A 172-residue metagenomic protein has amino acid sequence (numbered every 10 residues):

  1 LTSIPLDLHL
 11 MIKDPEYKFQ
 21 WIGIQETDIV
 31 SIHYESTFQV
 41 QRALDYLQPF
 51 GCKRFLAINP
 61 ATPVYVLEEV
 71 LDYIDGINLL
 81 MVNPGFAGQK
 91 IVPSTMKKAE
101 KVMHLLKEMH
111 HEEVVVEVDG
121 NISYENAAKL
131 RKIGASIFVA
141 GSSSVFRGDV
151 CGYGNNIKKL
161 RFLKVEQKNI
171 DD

Functional and structural regions predicted by a protein language model:
L1-L8, Y46-F55, N59, T95-V116 (+1 more regions): Alpha-helix-loop-beta-strand connector modules within alpha/beta enzyme cores
L1-Y46: N-terminal active-site wall of soluble small-molecule enzyme domains
L6-L10, D28-I32, R54-I58, I77-L79 (+2 more regions): Hydrophobic faces of well-ordered beta-strands that scaffold small-molecule active sites in alpha/beta enzyme cores
M11-P15, E35, N59-A61, V82 (+2 more regions): Active-site beta-loop-alpha junctions enriched in small/polar residues
E16-I24, A61-I74, G120-F138: Catalytic cores of alpha/beta
V30-Q39, N78-K90, I133-N156: Glycine-rich phosphate-binding active-site loops on the catalytic face of alpha/beta enzymes
P60, V70-H111, D149-G152, N156: Glycine/Thr-rich beta-alpha phosphate-binding loop at enzyme active sites
H104, E108-V118, S123-D172: Alpha/beta catalytic cores of nucleotide-metabolism and tRNA/nucleoside-modifying enzymes
